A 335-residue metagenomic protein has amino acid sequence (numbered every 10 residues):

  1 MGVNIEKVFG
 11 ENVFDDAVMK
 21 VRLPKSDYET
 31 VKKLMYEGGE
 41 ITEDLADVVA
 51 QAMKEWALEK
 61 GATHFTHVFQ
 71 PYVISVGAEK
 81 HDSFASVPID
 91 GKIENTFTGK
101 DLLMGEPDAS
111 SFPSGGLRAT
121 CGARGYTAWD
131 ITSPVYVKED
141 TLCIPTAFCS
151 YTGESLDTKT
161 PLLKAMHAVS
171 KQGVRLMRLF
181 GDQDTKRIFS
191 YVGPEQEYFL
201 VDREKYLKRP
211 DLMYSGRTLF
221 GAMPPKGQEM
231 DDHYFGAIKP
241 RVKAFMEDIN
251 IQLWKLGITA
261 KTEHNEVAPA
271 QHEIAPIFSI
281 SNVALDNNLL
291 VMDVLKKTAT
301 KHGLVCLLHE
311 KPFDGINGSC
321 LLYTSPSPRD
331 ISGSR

Functional and structural regions predicted by a protein language model:
M1-S26, T141-L142, N265-I274: N-terminal flexible segment immediately upstream of the FAD-binding catalytic core in FAD-dependent oxidoreductases
K7-E11, T30-L34, G227-M230, H272-P276: A short alpha-helix capping/helix-coil boundary motif
V8-G122: Active-site core of metal-dependent hydrolases
T30, M53, I249, L295 (+1 more regions): Aromatic/hydrophobic pocket-lining residues that form π-stacking "cages" and hydrophobic walls in ligand
D44-L45, H67-V68, H264-E266, L321-L322: Histidine-centered active-site/metal-ligand motif
M53-W56, V76-K80, E106-S110, D202-K205 (+3 more regions): Short acidic, glycine/serine/threonine-rich loops at helix termini
G122-L308, F313-S319, R335: Glycine-rich, acidic/polar active-site loops that bind/position phosphate-bearing ligands
Y323-S334: Single conserved hydrophobic/aromatic residue that forms the stacking wall/gate of nucleotide- or nucleobase-binding
